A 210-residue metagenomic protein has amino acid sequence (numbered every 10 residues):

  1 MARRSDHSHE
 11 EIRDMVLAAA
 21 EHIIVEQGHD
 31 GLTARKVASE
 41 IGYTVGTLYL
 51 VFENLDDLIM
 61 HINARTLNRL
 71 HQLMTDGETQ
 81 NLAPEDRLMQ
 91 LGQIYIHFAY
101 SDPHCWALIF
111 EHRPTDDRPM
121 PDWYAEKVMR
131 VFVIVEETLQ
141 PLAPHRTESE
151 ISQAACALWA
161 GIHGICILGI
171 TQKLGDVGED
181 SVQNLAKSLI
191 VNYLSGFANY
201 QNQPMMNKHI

Functional and structural regions predicted by a protein language model:
M1-E11, N81, Q201-I210: N-terminal intrinsically disordered/low-complexity leader segments
I12-A20, V37, I62-T66, L70 (+2 more regions): Generic hydrophobic, amphipathic alpha-helix propensity
M15, I23-D57, H61: Helix-turn-helix
A64-L88, M120, M129-V131, E137-P141: Amphipathic alpha-helical linker/stalk segments
T75-H104, M129, H145-E148, A154-L158: Hydrophobic alpha-helical connector segments
S101-P119, I167-G175: Amphipathic alpha-helical segments used for helix-helix packing
R118-P144, S152-C156, N184-S195: Amphipathic alpha-helical packing segments from all-alpha helical-bundle domains
L158-V177, N192-Q203: Amphipathic C-terminal alpha-helical segment
